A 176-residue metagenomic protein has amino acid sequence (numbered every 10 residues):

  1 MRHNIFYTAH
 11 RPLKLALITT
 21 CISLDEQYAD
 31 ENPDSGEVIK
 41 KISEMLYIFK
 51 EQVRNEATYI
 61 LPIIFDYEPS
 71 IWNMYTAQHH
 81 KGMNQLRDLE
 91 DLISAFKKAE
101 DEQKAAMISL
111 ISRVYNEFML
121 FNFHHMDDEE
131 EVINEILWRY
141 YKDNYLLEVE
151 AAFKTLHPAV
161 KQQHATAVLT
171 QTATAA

Functional and structural regions predicted by a protein language model:
M1-A176: Small-residue-biased structural context
